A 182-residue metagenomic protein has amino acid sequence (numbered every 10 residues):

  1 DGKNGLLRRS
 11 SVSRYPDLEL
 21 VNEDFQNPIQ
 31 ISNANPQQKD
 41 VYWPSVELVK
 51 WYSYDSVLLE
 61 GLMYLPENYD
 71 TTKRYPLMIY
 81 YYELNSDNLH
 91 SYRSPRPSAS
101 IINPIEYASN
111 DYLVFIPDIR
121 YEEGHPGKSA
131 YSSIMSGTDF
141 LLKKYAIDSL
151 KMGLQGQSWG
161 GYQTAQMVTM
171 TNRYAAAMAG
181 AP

Functional and structural regions predicted by a protein language model:
G2-P182: Serine-hydrolase catalytic core recognition
